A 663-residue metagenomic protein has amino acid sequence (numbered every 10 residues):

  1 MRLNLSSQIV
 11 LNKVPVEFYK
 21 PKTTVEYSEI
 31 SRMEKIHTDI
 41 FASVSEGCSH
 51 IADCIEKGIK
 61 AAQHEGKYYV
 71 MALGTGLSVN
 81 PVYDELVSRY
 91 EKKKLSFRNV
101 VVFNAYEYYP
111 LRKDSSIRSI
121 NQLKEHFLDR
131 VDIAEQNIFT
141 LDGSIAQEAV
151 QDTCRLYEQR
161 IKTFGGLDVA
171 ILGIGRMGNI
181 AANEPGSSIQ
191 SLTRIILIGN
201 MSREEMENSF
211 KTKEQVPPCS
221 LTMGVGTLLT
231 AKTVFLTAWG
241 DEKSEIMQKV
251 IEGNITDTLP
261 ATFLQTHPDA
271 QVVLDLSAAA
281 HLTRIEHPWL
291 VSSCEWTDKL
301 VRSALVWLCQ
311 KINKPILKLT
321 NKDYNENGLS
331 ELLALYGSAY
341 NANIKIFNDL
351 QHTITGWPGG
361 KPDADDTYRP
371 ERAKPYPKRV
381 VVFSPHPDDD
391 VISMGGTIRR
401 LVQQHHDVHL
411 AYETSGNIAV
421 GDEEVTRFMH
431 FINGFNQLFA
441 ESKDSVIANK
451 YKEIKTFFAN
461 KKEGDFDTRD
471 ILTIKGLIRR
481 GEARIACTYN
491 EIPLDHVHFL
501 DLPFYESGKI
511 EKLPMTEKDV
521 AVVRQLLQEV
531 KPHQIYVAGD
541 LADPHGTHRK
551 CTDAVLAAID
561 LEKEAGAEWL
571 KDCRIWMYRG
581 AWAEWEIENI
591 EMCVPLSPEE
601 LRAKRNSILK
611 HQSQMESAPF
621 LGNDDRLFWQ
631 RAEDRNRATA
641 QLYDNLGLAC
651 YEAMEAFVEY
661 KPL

Functional and structural regions predicted by a protein language model:
R2-N12, K22-I30, K232-G328: ATP/nucleoside-binding phosphotransfer catalytic cores, i.e., glycine-rich phosphate-binding loops
R2-V70, D366-T367, K374: N-terminal glycine-/serine-/threonine-rich phosphate-binding loop
P21-K35, L95-V169: Ligand-binding beta-strand-loop-alpha-helix segment within the catalytic cores of soluble metabolic enzymes
A61-K94: Glycine-rich N-terminal segment of FAD-binding domains in flavoprotein oxidoreductases, spanning the beta-loop-helix
V82-K93, D390-S415, A419: Histidine-anchored nucleotide/phosphate-binding helix
I171-G173, S209-I251, T258, L274-D275 (+1 more regions): Glycine-rich anion-binding loop/nest that anchors nucleotide
A181-V225: Class I SAM-dependent methyltransferase SAM-binding "motif I" and its flanking Rossmann-like core
R203-K211, Q215-S220, I312-V381, R400-Q404 (+3 more regions): Metal-dependent de-N-acetylase/amidase catalytic core
